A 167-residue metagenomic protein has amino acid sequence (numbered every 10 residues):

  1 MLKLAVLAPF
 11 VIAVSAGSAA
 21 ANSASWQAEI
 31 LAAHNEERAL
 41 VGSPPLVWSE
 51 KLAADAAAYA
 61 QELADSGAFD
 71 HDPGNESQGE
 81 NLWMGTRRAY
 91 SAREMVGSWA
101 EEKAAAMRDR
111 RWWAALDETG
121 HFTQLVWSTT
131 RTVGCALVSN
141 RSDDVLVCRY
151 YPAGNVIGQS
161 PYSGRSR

Functional and structural regions predicted by a protein language model:
K3-S15: Bacterial N-terminal signal peptides
I12-A24: Bacterial Sec-dependent signal peptides at the C-terminal "C-region" and cleavage site
N22-G79: Short, well-ordered surface patches within globular domains
N35, A57-Q61, W83, V96-A100 (+1 more regions): Non-transmembrane alpha-helical segments in soluble domains of secreted/periplasmic/extracellular proteins
P44-L46, E50, G67-F69, E80-L82 (+3 more regions): Flexible, active-site-adjacent loop/turn segments at secondary-structure boundaries
N75-V96: A solvent-exposed, acidic/Ser-Thr-rich amphipathic alpha-helical stretch
A89-R167: Disulfide-stabilized extracellular recognition modules
